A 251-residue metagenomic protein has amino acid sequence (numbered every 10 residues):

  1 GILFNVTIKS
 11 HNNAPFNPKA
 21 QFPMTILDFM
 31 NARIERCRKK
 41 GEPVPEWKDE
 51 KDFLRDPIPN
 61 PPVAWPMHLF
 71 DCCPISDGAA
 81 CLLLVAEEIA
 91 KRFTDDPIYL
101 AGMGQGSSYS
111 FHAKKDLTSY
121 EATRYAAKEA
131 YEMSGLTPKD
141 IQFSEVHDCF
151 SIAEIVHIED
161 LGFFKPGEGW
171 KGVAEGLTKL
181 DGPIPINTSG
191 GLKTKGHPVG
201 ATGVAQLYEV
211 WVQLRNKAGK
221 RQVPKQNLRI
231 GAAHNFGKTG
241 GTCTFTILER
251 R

Functional and structural regions predicted by a protein language model:
G1-L117, D140, I158-K171, T178-P198 (+1 more regions): Acyl-thioester C-C bond-transforming condensing/cleaving domain
T118-R124, K128-I155, D160-F163, L192-P198: Extended C-terminal subregions enriched in glycine
